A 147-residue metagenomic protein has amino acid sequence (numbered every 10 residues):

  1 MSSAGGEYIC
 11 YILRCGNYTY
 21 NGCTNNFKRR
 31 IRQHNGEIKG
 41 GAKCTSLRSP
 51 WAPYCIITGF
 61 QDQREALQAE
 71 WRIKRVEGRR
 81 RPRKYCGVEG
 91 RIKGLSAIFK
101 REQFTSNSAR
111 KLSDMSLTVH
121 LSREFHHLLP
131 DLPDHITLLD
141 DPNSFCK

Functional and structural regions predicted by a protein language model:
M1-Q68, L95-K147: GIY-YIG nuclease catalytic motif and its immediate N-terminal context
I38, A42-T45, W71-G87: Short arginine-rich
C86-G94: Short proline/glycine- and acidic-rich turn/helix-capping motifs at secondary-structure junctions
